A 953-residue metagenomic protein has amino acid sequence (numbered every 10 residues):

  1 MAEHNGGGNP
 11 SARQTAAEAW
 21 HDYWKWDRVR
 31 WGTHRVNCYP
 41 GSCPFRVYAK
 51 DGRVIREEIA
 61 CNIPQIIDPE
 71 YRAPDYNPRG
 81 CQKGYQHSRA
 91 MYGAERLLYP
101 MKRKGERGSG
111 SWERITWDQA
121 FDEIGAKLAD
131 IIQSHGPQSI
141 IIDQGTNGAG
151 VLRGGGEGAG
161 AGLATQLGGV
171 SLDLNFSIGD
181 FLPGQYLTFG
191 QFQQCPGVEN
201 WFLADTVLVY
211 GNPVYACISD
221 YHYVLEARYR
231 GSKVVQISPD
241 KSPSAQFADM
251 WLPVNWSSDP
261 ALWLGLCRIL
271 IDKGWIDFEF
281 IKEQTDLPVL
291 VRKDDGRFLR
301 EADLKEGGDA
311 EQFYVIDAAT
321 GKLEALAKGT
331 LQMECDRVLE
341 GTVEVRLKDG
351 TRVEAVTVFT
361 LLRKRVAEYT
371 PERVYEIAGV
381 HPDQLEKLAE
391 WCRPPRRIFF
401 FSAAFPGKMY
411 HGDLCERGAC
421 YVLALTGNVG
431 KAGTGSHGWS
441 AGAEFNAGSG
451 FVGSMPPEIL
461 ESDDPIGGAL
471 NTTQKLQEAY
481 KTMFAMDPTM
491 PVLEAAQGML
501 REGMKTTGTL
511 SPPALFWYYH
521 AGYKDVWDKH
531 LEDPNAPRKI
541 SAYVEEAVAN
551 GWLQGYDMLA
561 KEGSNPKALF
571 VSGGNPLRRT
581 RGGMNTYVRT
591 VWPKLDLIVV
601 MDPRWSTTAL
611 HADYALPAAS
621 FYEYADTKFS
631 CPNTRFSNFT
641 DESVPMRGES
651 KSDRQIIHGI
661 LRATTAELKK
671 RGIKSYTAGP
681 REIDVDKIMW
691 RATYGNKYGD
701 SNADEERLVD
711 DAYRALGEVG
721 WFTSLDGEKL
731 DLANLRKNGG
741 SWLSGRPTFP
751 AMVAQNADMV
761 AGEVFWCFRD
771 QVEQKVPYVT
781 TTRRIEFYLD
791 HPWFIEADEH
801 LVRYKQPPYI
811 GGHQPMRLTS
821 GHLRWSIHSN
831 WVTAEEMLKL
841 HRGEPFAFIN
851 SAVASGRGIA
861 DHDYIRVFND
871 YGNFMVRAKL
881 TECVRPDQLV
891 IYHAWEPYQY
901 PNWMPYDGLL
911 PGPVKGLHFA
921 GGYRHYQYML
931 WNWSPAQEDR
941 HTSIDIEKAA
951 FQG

Functional and structural regions predicted by a protein language model:
M1-G341, E372, E458-K505, P512 (+7 more regions): N-terminal export/assembly segments and adjacent metallocofactor-ligating motifs of anaerobic energy-metabolism
A2-R13, D653-D711, A715-L725, S829 (+2 more regions): Long, contiguous, secondary-structure-rich segments that constitute the structural scaffold of globular domains
A94-Q119, E123, R268, K273-P382 (+7 more regions): N-terminal leader/propeptide and maturation segments of large enzyme subunits in energy/redox metabolism and hydrolases
A120-I141, G197-A204, K364-V366, E386-F399 (+1 more regions): Glycine-rich phosphate/diphosphate-binding loops that line cofactor/substrate pockets in enzymes
D143-V151, R373-V380, A403-H411, G442-A443 (+1 more regions): Conserved short loop/turn motifs at secondary-structure junctions
G155-V235, V338-R346, V358-K364, E376 (+3 more regions): Extended redox/cofactor-interaction regions of prokaryotic respiratory oxidoreductases
P243, T607-T640: Flexible glycine/proline-rich, aromatic-decorated loop/lid segments
A248-V254, Y622-E623, F636-R647: Short beta-alpha connecting loops at secondary-structure transitions that line or flank enzyme active sites
